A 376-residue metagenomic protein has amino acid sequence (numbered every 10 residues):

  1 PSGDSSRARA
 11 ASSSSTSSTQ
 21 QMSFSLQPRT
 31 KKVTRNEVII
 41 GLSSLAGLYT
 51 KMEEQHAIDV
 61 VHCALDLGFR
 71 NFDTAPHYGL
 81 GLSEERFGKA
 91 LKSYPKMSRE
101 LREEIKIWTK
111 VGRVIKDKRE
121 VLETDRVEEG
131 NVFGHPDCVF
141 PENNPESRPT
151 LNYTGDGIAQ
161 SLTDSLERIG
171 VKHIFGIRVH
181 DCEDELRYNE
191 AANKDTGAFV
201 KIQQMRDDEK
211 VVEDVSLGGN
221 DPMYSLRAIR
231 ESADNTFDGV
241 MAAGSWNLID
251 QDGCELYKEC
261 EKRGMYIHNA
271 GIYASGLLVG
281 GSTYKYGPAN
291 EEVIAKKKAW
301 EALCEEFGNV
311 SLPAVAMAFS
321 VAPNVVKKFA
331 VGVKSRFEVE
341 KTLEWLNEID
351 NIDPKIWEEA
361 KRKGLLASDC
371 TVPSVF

Functional and structural regions predicted by a protein language model:
S6-S12, S17-K106, K110, I115-D117 (+1 more regions): N-terminal binding-site loop/beta-alpha segment at the start of enzyme catalytic domains that lines or forms
F24, H56, H62, L80 (+3 more regions): Beta/alpha (TIM)-barrel catalytic core signal, keyed to glycine-rich beta->alpha loops juxtaposed to Asp/Glu that bind
T30-K32, A90-R102, E167-V171, I229-D234 (+1 more regions): Acidic (Asp/Glu)-rich catalytic clusters
T34-I39, K106-T109, N131-D137, V171-I177 (+1 more regions): Short coil-to-beta-strand
S43-Q55, E142-A159, Y188-E190: Active-site mouth loops of central-metabolism enzymes
K118-N152: Charged, glycine/proline-rich intrinsically disordered loops and linkers
N152-H173: An active-site-proximal structural segment forming one wall of the substrate-binding cleft that immediately precedes
